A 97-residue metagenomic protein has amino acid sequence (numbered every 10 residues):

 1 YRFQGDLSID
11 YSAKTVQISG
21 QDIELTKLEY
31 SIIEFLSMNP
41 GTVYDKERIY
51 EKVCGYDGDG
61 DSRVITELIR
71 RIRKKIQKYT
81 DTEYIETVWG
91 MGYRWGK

Functional and structural regions predicted by a protein language model:
Y1-V43, E47: Short, Lys/Arg-enriched segments at the junction into DNA-binding effector domains of transcriptional regulators
Q21-I23, C54, E86: Pre-signature/interface helix of ABC/ABC-like ATPase nucleotide-binding domains
E24-E34, D59-Y79, T87-Y93: DNA-recognition element of transcription regulators
P40, C54, T80: Short glycine-rich hinge loops at helix-strand junctions in the catalytic core of two-component histidine kinases
E51-D57: Short helix-coil junctions and helix-kink-helix linkers
